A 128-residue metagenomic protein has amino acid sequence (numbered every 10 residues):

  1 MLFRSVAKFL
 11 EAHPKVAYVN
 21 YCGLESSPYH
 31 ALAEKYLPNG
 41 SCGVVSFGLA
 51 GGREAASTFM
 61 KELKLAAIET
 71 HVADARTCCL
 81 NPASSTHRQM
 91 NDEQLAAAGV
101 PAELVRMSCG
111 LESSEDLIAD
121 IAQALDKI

Functional and structural regions predicted by a protein language model:
A7-V19: Short acidic amphipathic segments
H13, S27, H87: Histidine-centered active-site/metal-ligand motif
P14-V16, S41-C42, P101-A102: Short coil/turn connectors at secondary-structure junctions
Y18-S84: Conserved PLP-binding catalytic core of the aspartate aminotransferase-like
K61, T77-I128: PLP-dependent enzyme catalytic core of the Aspartate aminotransferase-like
